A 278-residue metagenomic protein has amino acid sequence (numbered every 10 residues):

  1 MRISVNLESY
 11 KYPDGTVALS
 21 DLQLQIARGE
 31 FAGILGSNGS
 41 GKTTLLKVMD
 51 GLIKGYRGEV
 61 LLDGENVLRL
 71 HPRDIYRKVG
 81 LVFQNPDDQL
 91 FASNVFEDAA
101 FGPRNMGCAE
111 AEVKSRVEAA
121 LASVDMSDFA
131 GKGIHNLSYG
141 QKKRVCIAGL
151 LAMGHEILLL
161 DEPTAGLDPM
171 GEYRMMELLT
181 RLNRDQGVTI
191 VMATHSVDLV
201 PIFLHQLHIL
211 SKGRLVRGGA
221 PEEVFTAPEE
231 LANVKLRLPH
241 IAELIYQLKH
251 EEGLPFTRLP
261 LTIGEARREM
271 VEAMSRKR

Functional and structural regions predicted by a protein language model:
L35-S37: The feature captures the beta-strand-to-loop junction immediately N-terminal to the Walker
D50: Helix-to-loop junction immediately C-terminal to a conserved catalytic motif
G58-N66, I75: Conserved ABC transporter NBD signature motif
A111-F129: Conserved ABC ATPase "signature" region
G133-L137: Conserved ABC ATPase signature
L158-D161: Catalytic Walker B motif of ABC-type/P-loop ATPase nucleotide-binding domains
K212-G213: Conserved ABC ATPase "signature" C-loop
